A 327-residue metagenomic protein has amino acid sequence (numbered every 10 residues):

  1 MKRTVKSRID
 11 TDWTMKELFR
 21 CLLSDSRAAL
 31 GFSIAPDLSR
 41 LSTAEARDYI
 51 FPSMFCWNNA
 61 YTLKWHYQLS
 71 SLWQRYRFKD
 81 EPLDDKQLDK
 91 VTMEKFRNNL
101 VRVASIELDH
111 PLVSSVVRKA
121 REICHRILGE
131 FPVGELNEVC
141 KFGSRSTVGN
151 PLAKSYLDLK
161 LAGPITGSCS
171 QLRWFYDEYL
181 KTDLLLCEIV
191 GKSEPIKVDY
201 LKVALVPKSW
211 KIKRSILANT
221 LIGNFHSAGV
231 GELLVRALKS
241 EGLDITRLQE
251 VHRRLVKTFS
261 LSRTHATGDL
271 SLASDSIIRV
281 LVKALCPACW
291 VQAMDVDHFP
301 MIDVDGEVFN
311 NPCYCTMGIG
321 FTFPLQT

Functional and structural regions predicted by a protein language model:
M1-A204: Non-catalytic, polymerase-adjacent accessory regions of viral genome-replication enzymes
M1-A29, S33-A35, S39, R173-T327: Core nucleotidyl-transferase/polymerase catalytic module
